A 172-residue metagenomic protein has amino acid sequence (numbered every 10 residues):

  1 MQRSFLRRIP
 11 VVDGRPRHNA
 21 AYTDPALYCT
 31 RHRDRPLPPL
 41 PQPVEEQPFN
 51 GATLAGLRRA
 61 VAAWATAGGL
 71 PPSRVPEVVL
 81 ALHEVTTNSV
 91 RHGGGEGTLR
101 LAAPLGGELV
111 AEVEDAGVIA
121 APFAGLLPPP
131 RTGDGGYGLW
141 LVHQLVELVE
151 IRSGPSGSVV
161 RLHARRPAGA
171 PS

Functional and structural regions predicted by a protein language model:
M1-V44, P48, A67, P71-S73: Non-catalytic regulatory/interaction regions at protein termini and inter-domain linkers
C29-Q47, Q144-S172: Flexible, glycine-/charge-rich segments associated with ATP-binding catalytic modules
A55-H83: Conserved short strand/loop->alpha-helix "switch" segment adjacent to the catalytic nucleotide/phosphoryl-transfer site
S89-G93: Short helix-loop "hinge" at the ATP-lid/N-box region of the Bergerat-fold HATPase_c
G95-A102: A conserved short beta-strand within the histidine kinase catalytic ATPase domain
G107-E112, R161: Short, highly conserved beta-strand within the GHKL-type HATPase_c fold
V110-G135: Glycine-rich/acidic phosphate-handling loop/turn and adjacent ATP-lid/helix of nucleotide-binding kinase/ATPase domains
T132-L145: Glycine-rich phosphate-binding loop
